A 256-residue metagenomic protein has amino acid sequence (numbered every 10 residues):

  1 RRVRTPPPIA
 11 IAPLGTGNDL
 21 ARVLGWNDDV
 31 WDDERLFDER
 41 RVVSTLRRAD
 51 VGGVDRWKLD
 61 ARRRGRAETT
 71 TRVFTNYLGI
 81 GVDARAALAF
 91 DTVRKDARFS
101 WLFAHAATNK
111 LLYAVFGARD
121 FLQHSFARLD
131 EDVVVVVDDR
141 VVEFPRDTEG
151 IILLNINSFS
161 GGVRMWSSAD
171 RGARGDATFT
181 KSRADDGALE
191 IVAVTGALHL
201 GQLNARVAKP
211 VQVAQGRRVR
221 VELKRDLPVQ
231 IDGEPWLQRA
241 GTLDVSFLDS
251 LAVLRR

Functional and structural regions predicted by a protein language model:
R1-N157: Catalytic core of DAGKc-family lipid kinases
D130-F144, L153, G161-R256: ATP/nucleoside-binding phosphotransfer catalytic cores, i.e., glycine-rich phosphate-binding loops
